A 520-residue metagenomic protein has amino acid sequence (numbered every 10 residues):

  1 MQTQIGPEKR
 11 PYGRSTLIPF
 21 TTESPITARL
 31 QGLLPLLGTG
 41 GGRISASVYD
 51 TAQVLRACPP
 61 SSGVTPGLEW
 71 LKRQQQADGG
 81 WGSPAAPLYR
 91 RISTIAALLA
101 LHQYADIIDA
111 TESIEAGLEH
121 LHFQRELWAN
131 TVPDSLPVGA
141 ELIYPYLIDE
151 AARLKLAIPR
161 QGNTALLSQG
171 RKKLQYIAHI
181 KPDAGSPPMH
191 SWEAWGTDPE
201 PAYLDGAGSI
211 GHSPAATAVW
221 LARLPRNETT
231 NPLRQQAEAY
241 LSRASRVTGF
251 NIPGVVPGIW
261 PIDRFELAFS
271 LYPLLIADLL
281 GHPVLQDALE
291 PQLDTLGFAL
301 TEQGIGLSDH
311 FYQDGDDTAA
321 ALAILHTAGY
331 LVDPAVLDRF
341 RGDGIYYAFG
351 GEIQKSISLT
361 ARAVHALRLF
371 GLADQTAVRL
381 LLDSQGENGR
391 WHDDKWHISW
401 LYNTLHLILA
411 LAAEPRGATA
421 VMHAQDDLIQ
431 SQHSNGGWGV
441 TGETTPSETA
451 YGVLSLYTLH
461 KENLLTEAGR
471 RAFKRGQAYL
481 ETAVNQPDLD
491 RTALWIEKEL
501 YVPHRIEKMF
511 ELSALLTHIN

Functional and structural regions predicted by a protein language model:
Q2-I5, K9-T22, G40-P66, S83-E112 (+8 more regions): An alpha-helical repeat/solenoid feature that recognizes helix-turn-helix modules
R29-G38, S191-L204: Repeat-mediated protein-protein interaction surfaces in helical alpha-solenoids
L71, L121, L241, Q292-L296 (+4 more regions): Buried hydrophobic core positions in alpha-solenoid tandem helical repeats
A77-W81: Nucleic acid-processing catalytic cores of prokaryotic defense/repair systems
A110-H120, L285-E290, L337-R339: Alpha-helical repeat scaffolds
